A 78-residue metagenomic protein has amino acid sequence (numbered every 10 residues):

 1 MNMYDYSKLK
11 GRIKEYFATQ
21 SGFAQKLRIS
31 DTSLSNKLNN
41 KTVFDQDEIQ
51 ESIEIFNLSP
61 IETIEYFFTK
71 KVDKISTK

Functional and structural regions predicted by a protein language model:
M3, G11, Y16, E62-K78: Short, charged recognition helix plus adjacent turn of helix-turn-helix-like nucleic-acid-binding domains
Y6-K26: Short basic helix-loop element that most often maps to the first helix and adjoining turn of HTH DNA-binding modules
A18, V43, L58, V72-D73: Residue-level marker of structural boundaries
Q20, D31, Q46-I49: Helix-turn-helix DNA-binding elements, focusing on the entry/boundary residues of the two helices that contact DNA
K26, K37, Y66: Residues in the recognition helix of alpha-helical DNA-binding motifs
I29-F44: Recognition helix of helix-turn-helix/homeodomain-like DNA-binding domains that insert into the DNA major groove
D47-T63: DNA major-groove recognition helix of helix-turn-helix/homeodomain DNA-binding modules
